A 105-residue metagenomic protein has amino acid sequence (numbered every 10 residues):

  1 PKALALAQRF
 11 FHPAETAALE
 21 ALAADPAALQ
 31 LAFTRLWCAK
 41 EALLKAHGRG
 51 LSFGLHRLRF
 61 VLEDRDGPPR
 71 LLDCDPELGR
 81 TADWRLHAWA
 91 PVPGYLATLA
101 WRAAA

Functional and structural regions predicted by a protein language model:
P1-A105: Core catalytic alpha/beta fold that binds nucleotide/phospho-ligands
